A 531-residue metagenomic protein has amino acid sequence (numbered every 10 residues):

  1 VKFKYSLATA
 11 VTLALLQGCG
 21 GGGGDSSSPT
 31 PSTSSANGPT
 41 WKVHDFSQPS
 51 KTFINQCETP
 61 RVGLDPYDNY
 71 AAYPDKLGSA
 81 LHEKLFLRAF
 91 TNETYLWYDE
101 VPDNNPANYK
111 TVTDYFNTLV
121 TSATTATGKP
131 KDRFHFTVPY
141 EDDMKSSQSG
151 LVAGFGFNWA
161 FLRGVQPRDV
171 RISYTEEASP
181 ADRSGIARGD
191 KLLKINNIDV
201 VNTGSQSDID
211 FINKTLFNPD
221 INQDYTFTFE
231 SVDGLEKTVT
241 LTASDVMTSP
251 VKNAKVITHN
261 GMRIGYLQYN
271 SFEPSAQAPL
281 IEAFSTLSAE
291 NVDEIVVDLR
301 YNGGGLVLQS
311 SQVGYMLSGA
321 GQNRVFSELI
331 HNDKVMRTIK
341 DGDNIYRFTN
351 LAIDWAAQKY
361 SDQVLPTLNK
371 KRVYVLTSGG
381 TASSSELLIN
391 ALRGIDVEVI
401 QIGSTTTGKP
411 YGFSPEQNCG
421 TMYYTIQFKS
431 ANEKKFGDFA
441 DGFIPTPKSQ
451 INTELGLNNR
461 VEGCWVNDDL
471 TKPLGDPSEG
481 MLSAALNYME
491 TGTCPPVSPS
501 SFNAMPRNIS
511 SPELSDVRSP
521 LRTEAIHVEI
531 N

Functional and structural regions predicted by a protein language model:
V1-L7: Bacterial N-terminal signal peptides that target proteins for export
L7-A8, E83, P477-M481: Alpha-helical structural motif
A8-T9, A289: Residue-level detector of alpha-helix boundary/anchor positions
T12-L13, S50: Residue-level signal for mature regions of secreted extracellular proteins and peptides
L15-G18: C-terminal motif of bacterial Sec signal peptides marking the signal peptidase cleavage site
G22-I295, Y301-G303, Q309, M316-G319 (+1 more regions): Flexible, low-complexity junctional segments that flank or bridge functional domains
I264-L267, S271-E294, G303-N531: C-terminal "post-core" interaction segments
